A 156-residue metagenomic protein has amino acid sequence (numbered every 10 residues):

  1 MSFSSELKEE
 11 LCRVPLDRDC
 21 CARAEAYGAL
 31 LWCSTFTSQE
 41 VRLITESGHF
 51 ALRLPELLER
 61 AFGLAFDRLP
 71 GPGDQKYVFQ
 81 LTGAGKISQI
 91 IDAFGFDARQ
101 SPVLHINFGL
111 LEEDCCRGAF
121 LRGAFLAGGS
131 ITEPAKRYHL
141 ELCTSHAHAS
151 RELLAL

Functional and structural regions predicted by a protein language model:
M1-A61, L69, V103-L156: Intein-associated homing endonuclease modules of the LAGLIDADG/DOD-type, together with closely related HINT-family
G63-H105: A generic, well-ordered mixed alpha/beta core segment in the N-terminal half of proteins
